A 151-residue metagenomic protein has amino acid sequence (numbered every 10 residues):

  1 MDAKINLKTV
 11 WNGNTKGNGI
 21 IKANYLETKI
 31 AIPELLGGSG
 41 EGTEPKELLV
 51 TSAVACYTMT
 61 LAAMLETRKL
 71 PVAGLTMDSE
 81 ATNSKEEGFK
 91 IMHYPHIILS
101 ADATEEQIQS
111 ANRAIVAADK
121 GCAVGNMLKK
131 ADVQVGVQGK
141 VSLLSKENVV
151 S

Functional and structural regions predicted by a protein language model:
M1-T51, A62-S151: Extended beta-strand/beta-hairpin segments
C56-Y57: Alpha-helical metal-binding/catalytic segments enriched in His/Glu/Asp
